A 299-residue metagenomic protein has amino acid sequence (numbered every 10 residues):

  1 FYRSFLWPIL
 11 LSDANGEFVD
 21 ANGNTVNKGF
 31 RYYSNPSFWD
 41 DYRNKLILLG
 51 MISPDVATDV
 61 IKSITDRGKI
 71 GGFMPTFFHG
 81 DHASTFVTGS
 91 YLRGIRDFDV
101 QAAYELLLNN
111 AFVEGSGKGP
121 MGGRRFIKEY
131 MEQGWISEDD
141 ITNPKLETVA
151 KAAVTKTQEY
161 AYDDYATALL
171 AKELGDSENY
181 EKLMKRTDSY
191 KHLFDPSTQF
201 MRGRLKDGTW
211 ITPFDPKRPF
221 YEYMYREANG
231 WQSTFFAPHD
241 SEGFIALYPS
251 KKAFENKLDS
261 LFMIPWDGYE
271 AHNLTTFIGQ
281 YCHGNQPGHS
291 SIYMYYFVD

Functional and structural regions predicted by a protein language model:
F1-D13, M51-K62, H79-G115, K191: Carboxylate/His-rich catalytic cores and anion/metal-binding grooves
F1-N35: Function-dense linear segments that define catalytic or interfacial modules in macromolecule-processing proteins
F5-D13, G68, G72, L169-G175: Structural motif corresponding to the C-terminal cap of alpha-helices
N15-K28, P54-P75, S84-T85, W266-Y269: Active-site-surrounding "flap" and adjacent substrate/cofactor-binding loops of secreted or lumenal enzymes, prototyped
G29-R31, N35-R43, M51-I52, D97-D188 (+1 more regions): Active-site core of glycosidic bond-cleaving carbohydrate-active enzymes
